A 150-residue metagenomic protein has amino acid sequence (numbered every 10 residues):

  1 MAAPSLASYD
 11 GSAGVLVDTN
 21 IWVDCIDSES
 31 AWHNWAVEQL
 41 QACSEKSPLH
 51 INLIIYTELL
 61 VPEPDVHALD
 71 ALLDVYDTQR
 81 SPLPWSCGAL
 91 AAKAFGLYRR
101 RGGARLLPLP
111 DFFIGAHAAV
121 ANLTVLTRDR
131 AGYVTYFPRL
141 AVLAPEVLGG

Functional and structural regions predicted by a protein language model:
M1-I51, V61-A71, L143, G150: Short, well-structured N-terminal submotif of metal-dependent ribonuclease cores
A2-D10, Q79-T124, R128: Active-site neighborhoods of divalent-metal-dependent phosphate/nucleic-acid chemistry enzymes
T19, L53, P110-F112, R130: Conserved glycosyltransferase catalytic-site signature
N52, Y56, V66-L69, G88-A92 (+1 more regions): A general structural signal for well-ordered alpha-helical segments in protein cores
P64-S86: Active-site-proximal, substrate-binding regions of enzyme catalytic domains and RNA-binding/basic surfaces
Y76, Y136-P138: Short, structured coil segments at secondary-structure junctions
